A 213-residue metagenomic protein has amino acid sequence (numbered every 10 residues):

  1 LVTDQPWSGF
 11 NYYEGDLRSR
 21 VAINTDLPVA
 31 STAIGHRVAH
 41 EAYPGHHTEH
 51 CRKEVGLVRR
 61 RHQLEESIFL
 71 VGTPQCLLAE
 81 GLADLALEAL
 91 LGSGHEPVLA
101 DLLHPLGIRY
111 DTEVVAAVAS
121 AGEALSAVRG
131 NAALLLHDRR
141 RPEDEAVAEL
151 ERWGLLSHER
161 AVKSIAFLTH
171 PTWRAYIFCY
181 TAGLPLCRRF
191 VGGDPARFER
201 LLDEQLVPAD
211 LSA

Functional and structural regions predicted by a protein language model:
L1-Y13: Auxiliary, metal-adjacent structural segments of Zn-dependent hydrolase domains
A22-A39: Short pre-active-site segment immediately N-terminal to the catalytic Zn-binding motif
P28, L64-L70, E113-V114, A127-R129: Flexible glycine/proline-enriched surface loops and loop-helix/loop-strand junctions
A33, S67-P74, A116-A119, N131-H137 (+1 more regions): Second-shell loop/turn segments in exported
R37, E41-H47, C51, G81: Catalytic glutamate of the conserved HExxH
H50-R52, G56-L57, R61-L102: Post-HExxH zinc-binding segment in Zn-dependent metallohydrolases
E80, L87-F167: Long, amphipathic alpha-helical stalk/connector segments used for oligomerization, subunit docking, or mechanical
V147, E151-A213: C-terminal, non-catalytic "cap/extension" segments appended to globular domains
